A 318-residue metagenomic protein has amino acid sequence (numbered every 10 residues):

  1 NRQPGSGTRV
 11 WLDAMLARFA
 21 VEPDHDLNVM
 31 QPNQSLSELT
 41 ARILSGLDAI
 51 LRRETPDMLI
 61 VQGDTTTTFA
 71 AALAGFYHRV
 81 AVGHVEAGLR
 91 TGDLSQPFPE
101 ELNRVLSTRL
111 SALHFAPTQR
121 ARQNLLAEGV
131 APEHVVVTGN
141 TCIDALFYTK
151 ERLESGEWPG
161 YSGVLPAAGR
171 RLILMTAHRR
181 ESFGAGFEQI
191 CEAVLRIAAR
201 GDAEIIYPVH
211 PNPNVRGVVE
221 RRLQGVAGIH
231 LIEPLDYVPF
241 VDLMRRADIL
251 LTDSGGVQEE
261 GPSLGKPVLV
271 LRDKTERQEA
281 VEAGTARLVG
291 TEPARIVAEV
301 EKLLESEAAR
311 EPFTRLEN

Functional and structural regions predicted by a protein language model:
N1-Y207, N212-N318: Nucleotide-activated sugar donor-binding and catalytic core shared by glycosyltransferases and related lipid-linked
